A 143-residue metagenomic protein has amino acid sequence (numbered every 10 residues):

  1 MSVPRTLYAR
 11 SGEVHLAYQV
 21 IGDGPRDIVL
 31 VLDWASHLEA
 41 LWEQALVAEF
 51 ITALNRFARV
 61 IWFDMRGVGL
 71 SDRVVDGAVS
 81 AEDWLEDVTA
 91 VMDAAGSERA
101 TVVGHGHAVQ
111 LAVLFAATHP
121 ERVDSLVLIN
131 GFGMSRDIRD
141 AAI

Functional and structural regions predicted by a protein language model:
M1-L7: Short, hydrophobic/aromatic-rich segments at coil-to-beta transitions
Y8-D72: Conserved HGGG/HGGXW glycine-rich cap/lid loop of the alpha/beta-hydrolase fold
D23-G24, G96-E98, P120: Active-site acidic short loop of glycosyltransferases
D72-L85: Catalytic nucleophile-loop/oxyanion-hole region of alpha/beta-hydrolase and closely related hydrolase-like folds
E82-A100: Conserved acidic catalytic loop of the alpha/beta-hydrolase fold
W84, V102-G104, I129: Short beta-strand immediately N-terminal to the catalytic nucleophile in serine-hydrolase-like folds
G104-A108, A112: Gly/Ala-rich beta-loop-alpha elbow adjacent to hydrolase catalytic centers
V113, A117, V123-I143: Flexible "cap/lid" loop of the alpha/beta hydrolase fold
